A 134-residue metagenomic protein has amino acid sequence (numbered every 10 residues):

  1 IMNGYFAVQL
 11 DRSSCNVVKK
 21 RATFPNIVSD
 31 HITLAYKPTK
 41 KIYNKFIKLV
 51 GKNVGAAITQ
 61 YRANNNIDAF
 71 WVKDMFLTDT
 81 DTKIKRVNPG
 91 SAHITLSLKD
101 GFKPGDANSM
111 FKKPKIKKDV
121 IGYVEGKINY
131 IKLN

Functional and structural regions predicted by a protein language model:
I1-N134: Histidine-dependent nucleotide/RNA phosphoesterase domain, centered on the 2H-phosphoesterase fold with its duplicated
